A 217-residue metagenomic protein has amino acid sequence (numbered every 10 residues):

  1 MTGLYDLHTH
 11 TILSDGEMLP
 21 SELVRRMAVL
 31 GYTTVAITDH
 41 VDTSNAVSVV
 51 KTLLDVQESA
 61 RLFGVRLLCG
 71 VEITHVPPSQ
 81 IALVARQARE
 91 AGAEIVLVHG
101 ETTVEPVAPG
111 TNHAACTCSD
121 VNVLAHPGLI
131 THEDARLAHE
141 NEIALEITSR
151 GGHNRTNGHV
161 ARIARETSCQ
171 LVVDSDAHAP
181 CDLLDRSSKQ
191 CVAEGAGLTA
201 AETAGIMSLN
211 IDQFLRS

Functional and structural regions predicted by a protein language model:
M1-T11, L83, E105, H113-A125 (+1 more regions): Charged catalytic cores and adjacent phosphate/nucleic-acid-binding surfaces used for phosphate/nucleic-acid chemistry
T2, G31-T34, Q57-E58, A193: Active-site gating loops and adjacent loop-to-helix segments of metal-dependent hydrolytic enzymes
L4, H8-H10, D39, T43 (+1 more regions): Acidic/glycine-enriched edge-of-secondary-structure segments
H10, V41-D42, E72-T74, E101 (+2 more regions): Catalytic metal-binding/acid-base residues of hydrolase active sites
I12-S48: Metal-associated gating/positioning segment near the N- to mid-region
E17-P20, V47-V50, I81-A82, P109 (+2 more regions): Conserved strand-to-helix beginnings and helix N-cap segments that scaffold or border functional pockets
T33, E94, G197-T199: Short coil/loop linkers at secondary-structure junctions
A46-I147, L215-R216: Extended substrate/RNA-proximal surfaces in nucleic-acid metabolism proteins
